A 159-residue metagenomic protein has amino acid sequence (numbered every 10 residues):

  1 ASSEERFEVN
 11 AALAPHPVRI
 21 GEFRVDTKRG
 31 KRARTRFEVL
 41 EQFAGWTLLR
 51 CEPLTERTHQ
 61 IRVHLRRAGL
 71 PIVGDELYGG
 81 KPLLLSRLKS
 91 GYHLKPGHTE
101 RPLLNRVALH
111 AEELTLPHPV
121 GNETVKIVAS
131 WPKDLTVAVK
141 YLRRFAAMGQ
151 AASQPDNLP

Functional and structural regions predicted by a protein language model:
A1-P159: RNA pseudouridine synthases
